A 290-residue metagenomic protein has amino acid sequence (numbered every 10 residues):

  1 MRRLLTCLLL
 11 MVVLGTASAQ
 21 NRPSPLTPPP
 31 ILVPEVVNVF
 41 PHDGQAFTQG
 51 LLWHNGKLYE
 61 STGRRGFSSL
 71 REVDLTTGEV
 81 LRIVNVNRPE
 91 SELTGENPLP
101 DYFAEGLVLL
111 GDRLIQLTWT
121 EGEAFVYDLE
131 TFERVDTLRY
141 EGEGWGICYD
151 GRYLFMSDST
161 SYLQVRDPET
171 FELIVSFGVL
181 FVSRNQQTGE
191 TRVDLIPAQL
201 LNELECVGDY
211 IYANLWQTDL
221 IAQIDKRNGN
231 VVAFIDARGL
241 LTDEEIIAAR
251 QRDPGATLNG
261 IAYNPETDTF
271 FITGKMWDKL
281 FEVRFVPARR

Functional and structural regions predicted by a protein language model:
P25-Q45, G78: A short helix->beta-strand "capping" segment at the edge of beta-propeller domains
V37-H42, L81-P100, S176-P197, A233-R252: Surface-exposed loop and turn segments in beta-propeller and other repeat-based domains that flank or scaffold
G44-N55, E90-L110, Y140-G151, S157 (+2 more regions): Beta-rich, blade/repeat-based domains predominating in secreted/periplasmic proteins but also intracellular
E60-R65, L109, L114-E121, M156-S161 (+2 more regions): Conserved beta-strand positions in repeat-built beta-propeller and related beta-rich domains
V73-G78, D128-F132, D167-F171, D225-G229 (+1 more regions): Short loop/turn segments that connect beta-strands within beta-propeller blades
T77-V126, R134-G144: Blade-loop segments of beta-propeller domains
A124-D194: Hydrophobic, well-structured mid-protein blocks that either form specific transmembrane helices
P197-N230: Loop/turn-rich, solvent-exposed surfaces of beta-rich toroidal or solenoidal domains
